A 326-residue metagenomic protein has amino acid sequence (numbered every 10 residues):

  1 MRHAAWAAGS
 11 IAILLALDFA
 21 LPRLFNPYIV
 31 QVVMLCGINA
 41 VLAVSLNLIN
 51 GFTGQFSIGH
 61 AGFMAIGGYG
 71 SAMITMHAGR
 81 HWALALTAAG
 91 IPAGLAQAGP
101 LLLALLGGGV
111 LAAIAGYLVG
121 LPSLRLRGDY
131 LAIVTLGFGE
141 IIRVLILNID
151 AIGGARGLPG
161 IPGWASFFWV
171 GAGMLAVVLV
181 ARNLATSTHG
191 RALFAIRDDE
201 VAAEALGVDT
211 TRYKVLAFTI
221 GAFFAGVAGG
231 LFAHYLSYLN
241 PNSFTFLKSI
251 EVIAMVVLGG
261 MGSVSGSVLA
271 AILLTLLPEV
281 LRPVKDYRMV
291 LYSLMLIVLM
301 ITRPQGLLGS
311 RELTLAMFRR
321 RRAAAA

Functional and structural regions predicted by a protein language model:
M1-A326: Transmembrane alpha-helices and adjacent helix-loop boundaries
